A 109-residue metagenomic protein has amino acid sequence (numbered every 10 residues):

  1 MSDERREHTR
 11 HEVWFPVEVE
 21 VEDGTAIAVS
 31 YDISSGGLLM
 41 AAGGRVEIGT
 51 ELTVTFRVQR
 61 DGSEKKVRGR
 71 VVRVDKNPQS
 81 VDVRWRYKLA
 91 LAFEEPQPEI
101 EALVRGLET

Functional and structural regions predicted by a protein language model:
M1-S35, E99, V104-T109: N-terminal helix initiation/capping motif
H8, A41-E47: Short, surface-exposed secondary-structure edge patches
R10-E12, T25, V58-R68: Short coil-to-beta-strand transition motifs
H11, E22, I48-T50, S63 (+1 more regions): Residue-level preference for beta-strand/loop junctions
P16-V19, T50-K65: Short conserved beta-strand and strand-loop elements enriched in small hydrophobics with frequent Asp/Gly
E20, A41-G43, R57-Q59, V72 (+1 more regions): Solvent-exposed residues in well-ordered beta-strands and their adjoining turns, especially edge/terminal strands
S30, G69-V71: Conserved hydrophobic positions within beta-strands
L39-A42, K76-A92: Short, solvent-exposed secondary-structure boundary/capping segments
